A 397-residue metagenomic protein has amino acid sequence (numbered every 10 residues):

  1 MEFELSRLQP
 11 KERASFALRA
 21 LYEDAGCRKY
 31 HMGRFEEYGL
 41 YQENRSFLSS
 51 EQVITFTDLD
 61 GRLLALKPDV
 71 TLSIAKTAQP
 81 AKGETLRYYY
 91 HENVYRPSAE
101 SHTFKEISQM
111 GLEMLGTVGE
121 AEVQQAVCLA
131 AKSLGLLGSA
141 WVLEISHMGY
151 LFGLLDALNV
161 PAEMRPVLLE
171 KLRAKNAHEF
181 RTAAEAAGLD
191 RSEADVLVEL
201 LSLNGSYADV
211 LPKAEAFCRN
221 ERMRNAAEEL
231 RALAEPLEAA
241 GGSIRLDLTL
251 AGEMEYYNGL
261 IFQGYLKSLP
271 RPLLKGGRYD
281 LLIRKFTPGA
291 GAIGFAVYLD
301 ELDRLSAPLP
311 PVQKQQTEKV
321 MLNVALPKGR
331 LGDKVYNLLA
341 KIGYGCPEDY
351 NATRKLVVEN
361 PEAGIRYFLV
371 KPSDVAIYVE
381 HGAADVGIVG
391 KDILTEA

Functional and structural regions predicted by a protein language model:
M1-M32, E318-R330, V335: Short, extreme N-terminal leader segments that mark the start of a protein/domain
R7-A25, E36-E37, T71-K82, Y89-S139 (+1 more regions): Positively charged, Gly/Ser-enriched RNA/tRNA-binding surfaces
R28-M32, T55, S243-I244, G343-D349: Short secondary-structure junctions
R34-L64: Polyanion/phosphate-binding surface patch
Q52-D58, V160-T182, L266: Acidic, His- and aromatic-enriched active-site or binding-groove loops in soluble protein domains that engage sugars
Q52-H102, S373-V389: Glycine-rich, N-terminal phosphate-binding loop and its surrounding beta-alpha-beta segment
E106-M110, S146-G153: Short, conserved phosphate-binding/catalytic loop or strand-edge motifs used in phosphoryl-/nucleotidyl-transfer
A130, T317-A397: Domain-level signature for soluble enzymes in the chorismate/prephenate branch of the shikimate pathway
